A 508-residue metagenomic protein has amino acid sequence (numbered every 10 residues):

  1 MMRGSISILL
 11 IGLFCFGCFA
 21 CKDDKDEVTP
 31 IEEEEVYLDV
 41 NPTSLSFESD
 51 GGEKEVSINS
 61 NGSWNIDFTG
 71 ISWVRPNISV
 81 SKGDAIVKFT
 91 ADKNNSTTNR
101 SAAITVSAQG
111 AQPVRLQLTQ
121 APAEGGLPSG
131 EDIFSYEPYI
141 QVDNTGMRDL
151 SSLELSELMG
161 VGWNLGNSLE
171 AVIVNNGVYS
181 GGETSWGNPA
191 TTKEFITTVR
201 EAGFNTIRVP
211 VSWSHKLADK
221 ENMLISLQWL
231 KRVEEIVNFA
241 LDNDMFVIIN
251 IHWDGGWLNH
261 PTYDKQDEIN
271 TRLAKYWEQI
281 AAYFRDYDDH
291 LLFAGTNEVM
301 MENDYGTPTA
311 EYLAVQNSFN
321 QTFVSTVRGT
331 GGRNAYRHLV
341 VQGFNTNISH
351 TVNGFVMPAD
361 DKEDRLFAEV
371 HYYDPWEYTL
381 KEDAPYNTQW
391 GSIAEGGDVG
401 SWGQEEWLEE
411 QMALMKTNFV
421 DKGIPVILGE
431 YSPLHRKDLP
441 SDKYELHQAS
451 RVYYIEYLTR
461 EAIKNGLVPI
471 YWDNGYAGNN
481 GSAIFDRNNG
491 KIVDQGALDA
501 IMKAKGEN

Functional and structural regions predicted by a protein language model:
F14-S44, R115-Y136: Bacterial Sec-dependent N-terminal signal peptides
V36-F68: Solvent-exposed, low-complexity, repeat-rich "mucin-like" stalks and linkers
V40, S60-K88: Surface-exposed binding patches on compact interaction domains or structured appendages
T97-G110: A short beta-strand micro-motif common to beta-rich folds, especially ectodomain repeats
G125-T206: N-terminal carbohydrate-binding accessory modules
T145, W186-T206, N222-W253, N259-G295 (+1 more regions): An active-site-proximal structural segment forming one wall of the substrate-binding cleft that immediately precedes
T271-Q404, A413-L434, K464-N465: Active-site region of glycoside hydrolase catalytic domains
D438-N508: Aromatic-rich peripheral "rim/lid" segments of glycoside hydrolase catalytic domains that contact and position glycan
